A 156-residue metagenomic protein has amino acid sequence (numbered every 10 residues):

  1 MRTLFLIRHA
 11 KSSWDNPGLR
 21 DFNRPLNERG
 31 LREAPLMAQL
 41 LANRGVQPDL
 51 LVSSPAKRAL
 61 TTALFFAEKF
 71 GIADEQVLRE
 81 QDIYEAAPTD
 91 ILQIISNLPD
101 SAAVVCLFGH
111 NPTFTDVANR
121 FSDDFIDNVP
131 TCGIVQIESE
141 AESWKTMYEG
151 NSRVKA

Functional and structural regions predicted by a protein language model:
R2-T3, I7-I83, I126-V129: Active-site-proximal alpha-helix that buttresses catalytic centers in soluble enzyme cores
L4, V104-C106, I134: Residue-level preference for the first positions of well-ordered beta-strands
R44-V46, L98-A103: Glycine-rich phosphate-binding loop signature in dinucleotide/nucleotide-binding domains
T62-F66, I91, V117-A118: Hydrophobic packing residues within well-ordered alpha-helices of enzyme cores
I83-P99: Short phosphate-binding loop-to-helix
A102-N119: A glycine-rich beta-strand to alpha-helix segment that forms a phosphate/ribose-binding loop at ligand/cofactor sites
D124-K155: Domain-level recognition of soluble alpha/beta enzyme cores, biased toward histidine phosphatases/phosphomutases
